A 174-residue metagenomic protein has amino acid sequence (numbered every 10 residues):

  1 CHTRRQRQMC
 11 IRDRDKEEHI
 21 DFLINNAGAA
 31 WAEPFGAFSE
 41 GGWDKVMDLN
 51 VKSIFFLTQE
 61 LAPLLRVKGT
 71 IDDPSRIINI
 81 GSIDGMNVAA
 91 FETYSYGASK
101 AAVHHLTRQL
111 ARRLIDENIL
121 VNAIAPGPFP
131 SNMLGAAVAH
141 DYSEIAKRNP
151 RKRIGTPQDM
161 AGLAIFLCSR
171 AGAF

Functional and structural regions predicted by a protein language model:
C1-R7, I11-D13: Single conserved hydrophobic/aromatic residue that forms the stacking wall/gate of nucleotide- or nucleobase-binding
P34-F35, G42-M47, L134, I145: Substrate-binding pocket helix/loop in short-chain dehydrogenase/reductase
T58, S99, T107: Active-site helix of classical SDR
P63, R112-D116, A173: Alpha-helical segment proximal to the catalytic Tyr-Lys
S82: Residue(s) in the substrate-gating loop at a strand-loop-helix junction that position the organic substrate next
E92, D116, A123-N149, D159: A glycine/serine/threonine-rich, flexible loop-to-helix segment that serves as the NAD(P) cofactor-binding "lid"
I119, R153-F174: C-terminal substrate-recognition "lid" of short-chain dehydrogenase/reductases
